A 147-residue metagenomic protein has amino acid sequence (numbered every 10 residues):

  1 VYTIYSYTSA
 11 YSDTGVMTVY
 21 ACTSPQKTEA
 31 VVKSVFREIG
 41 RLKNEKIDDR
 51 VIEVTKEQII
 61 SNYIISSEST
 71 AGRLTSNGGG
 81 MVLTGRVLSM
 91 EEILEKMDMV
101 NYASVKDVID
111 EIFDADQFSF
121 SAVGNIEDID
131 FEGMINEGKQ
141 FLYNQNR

Functional and structural regions predicted by a protein language model:
Y2-S66, E137-R147: M16/insulysin-pitrilysin zinc metalloprotease superfamily fold
K56, I60-R147: C-terminal regions of mature proteins
